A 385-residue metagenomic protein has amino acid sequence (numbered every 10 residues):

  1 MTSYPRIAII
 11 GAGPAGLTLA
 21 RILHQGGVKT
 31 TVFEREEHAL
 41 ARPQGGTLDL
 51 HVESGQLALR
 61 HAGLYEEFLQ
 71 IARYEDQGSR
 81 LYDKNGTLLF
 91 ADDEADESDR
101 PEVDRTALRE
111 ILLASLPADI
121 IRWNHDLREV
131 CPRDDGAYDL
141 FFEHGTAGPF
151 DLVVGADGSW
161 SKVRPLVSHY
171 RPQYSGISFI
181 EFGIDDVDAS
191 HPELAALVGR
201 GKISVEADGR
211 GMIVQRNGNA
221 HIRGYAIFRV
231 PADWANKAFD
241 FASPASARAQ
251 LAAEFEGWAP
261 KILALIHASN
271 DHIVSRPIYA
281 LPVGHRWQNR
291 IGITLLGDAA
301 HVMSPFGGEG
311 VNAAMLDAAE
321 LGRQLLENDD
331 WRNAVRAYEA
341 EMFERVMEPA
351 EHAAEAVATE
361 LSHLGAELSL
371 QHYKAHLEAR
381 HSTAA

Functional and structural regions predicted by a protein language model:
T2-I10, I22-H24, D49-V187, A235-N236 (+2 more regions): Conserved N-terminal helical subregion
A8-K29, F33-E36, V154-G155, I180 (+2 more regions): Conserved mid-domain beta->alpha element of the FAD-binding
L40, G136-Y138, V205-E206, V274-V283: Short gly/ser/thr-rich secondary-structure transition/capping motifs
G45-G46: Glycine-rich active-site loop/strand segments that organize a redox cofactor
I71, I120, E256-H272, W331-R336: Acidic/histidine metal-binding catalytic segments
F90-R100, D104-R109, E143-G148, D185-D271: Conserved FAD/dinucleotide-binding core of flavoprotein oxidoreductases
W160-S161, F179-E181, G209-I213, A300-H301: Histidine-centered metal-chelating micro-motifs
R336-A337, R345-A385: Alpha-helical, largely C-terminal catalytic domains that coordinate divalent metal ions via clustered Asp/Glu/His
